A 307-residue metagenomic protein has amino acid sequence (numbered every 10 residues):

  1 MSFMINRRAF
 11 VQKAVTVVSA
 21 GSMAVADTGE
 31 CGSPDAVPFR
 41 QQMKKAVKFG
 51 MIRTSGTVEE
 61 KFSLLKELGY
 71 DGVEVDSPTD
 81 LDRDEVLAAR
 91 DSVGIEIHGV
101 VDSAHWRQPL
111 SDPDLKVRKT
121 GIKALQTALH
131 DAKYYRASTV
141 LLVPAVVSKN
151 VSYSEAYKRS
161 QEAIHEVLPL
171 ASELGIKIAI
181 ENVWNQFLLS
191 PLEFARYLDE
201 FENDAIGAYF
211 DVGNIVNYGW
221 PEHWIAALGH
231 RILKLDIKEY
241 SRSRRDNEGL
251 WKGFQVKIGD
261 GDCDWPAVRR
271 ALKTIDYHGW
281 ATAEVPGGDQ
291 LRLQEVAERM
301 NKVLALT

Functional and structural regions predicted by a protein language model:
S2-A46, M51, S55-K66, A137 (+2 more regions): Histidine-acidic metal/acid-base catalytic patches
A9, A14-S22, V37-F39, S111-G207 (+2 more regions): Active-site acidic/histidine proton-transfer and metal-coordination neighborhood in alpha/beta enzyme cores
D35-F49, G99-S111, P144-V147: N-terminal small/glycine-rich loop or linker at the start of catalytic domains across soluble metabolic enzymes
F49-M51, V75-S77, G99-A104, L142-P144 (+4 more regions): A cross-domain feature marking catalytic cores of carbohydrate-active enzymes and several ubiquitous metabolic/repair
E59-T79: Catalytic domains of carbohydrate-active enzymes, especially glycoside hydrolases
V75-D91, P144-V151: Glycine-rich, proline-tolerant flexible connector loops at the mouths of alpha/beta enzymes
D80-G94, A124-Y134, W220-R231, R270: Short amphipathic alpha-helices and their capping/turn segments at secondary-structure boundaries
